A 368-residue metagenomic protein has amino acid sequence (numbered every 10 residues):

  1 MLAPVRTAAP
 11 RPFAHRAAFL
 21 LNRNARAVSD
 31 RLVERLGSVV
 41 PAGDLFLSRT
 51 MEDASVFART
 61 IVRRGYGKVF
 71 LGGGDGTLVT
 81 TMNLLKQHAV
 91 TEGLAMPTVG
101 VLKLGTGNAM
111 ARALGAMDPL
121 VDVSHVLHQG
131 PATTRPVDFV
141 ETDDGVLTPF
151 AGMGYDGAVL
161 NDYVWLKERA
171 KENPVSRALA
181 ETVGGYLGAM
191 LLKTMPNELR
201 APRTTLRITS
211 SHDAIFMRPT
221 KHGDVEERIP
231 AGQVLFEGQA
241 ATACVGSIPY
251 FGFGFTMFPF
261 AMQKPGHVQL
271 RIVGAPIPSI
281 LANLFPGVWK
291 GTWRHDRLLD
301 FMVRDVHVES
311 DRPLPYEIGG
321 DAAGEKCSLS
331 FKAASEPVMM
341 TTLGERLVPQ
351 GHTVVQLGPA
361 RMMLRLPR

Functional and structural regions predicted by a protein language model:
M1-G72, T77-H88, G93, S124 (+3 more regions): ATP/NTP phosphate-donor binding region
L2-T7, F19, P230-E237, F253-R368: ATP/nucleoside-binding phosphotransfer catalytic cores, i.e., glycine-rich phosphate-binding loops
H15, S38-D44, R64-Y66, D143-G145 (+2 more regions): Short glycine/proline-enriched coil/turn segments at helix->beta-strand junctions
A17-A18, D44, F70, T98-G100 (+2 more regions): A structural signal for isolated positions on well-ordered beta-strands in alpha/beta enzyme cores
A18-L20, R26-S29, S48, Q87 (+1 more regions): Catalytic core of DAGKc-family lipid kinases
G152, D156, C244-M257, A322: Glycine-rich phosphate/pyrophosphate-binding beta-alpha loops
